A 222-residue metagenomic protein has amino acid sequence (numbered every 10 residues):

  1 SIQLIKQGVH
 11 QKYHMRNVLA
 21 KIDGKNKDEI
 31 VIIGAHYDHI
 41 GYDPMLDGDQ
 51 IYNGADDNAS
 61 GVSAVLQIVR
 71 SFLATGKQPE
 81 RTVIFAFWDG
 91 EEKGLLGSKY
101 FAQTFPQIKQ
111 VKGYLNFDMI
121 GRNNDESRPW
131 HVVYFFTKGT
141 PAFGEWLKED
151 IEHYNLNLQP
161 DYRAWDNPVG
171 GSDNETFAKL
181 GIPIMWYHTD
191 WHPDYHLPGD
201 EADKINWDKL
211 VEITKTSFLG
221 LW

Functional and structural regions predicted by a protein language model:
S1, Q67-K77, Q103-Q107, K148-L156 (+2 more regions): Sec-exported extracytoplasmic/periplasmic mature domains
S1-G54, Q67-E80: Soluble metallo-hydrolase cores and metallopeptidase-like ectodomains found primarily in the secretory/periplasmic
L4-V9, L46-N58, A74, F87 (+3 more regions): Second-shell loop/turn segments in exported
G8-K12, G24-K27, Y37-G41, G90-G94 (+4 more regions): Solvent-exposed loop/turn segments at secondary-structure junctions within structured extracellular/periplasmic domains
H10, Y52-S63, K77, E92-L96 (+3 more regions): Soluble non-cytosolic domains of exported or imported proteins
I30-V31, Y42-D47, L95-K99, E126-S127 (+1 more regions): Short, solvent-exposed loop/turn and secondary-structure capping segments
R70, A74, W191-W222: His/Asp/Glu-rich mid-to-C-terminal helical/loop segments that flank catalytic regions of hydrolases
W88-T189: Metal-dependent peptidase/peptidase-like ectodomains
